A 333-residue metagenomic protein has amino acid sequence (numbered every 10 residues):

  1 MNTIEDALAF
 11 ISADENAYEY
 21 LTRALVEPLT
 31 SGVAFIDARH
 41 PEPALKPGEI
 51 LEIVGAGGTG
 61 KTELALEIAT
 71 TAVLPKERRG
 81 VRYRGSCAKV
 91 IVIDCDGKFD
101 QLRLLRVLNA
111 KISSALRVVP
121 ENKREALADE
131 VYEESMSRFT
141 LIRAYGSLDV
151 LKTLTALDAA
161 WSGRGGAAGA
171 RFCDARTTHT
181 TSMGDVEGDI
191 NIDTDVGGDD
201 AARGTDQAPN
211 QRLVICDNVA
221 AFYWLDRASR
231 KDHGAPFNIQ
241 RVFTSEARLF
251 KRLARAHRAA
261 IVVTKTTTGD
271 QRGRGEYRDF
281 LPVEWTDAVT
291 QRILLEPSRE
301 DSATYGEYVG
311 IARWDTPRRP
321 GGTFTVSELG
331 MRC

Functional and structural regions predicted by a protein language model:
M1-R124, V131-E134: The Walker A/P-loop phosphate-binding site
L29-A38, I50, I68-A69, V73 (+7 more regions): Charged, surface-exposed interaction regions in soluble eukaryotic proteins
G32, K61, D100, S135 (+6 more regions): Helical mechanochemical/support elements of P-loop NTPase systems and associated helical scaffolds
I36, A160-W161, R248, R252: Preference for well-ordered, secondary-structure-rich cores of eukaryotic proteins
K46-P47, S86-C87, A208-N210, R255-R258: Short loop/turn elements that form and flank the Walker-type P-loop nucleotide-binding site in RecA-like NTPase cores
L51-I53, I91-I93, T140-I142, V262 (+1 more regions): Hydrophobic/aromatic beta-strand patches that form the interior of the parallel beta-sheet core in alpha/beta enzyme
S86-G234: Conserved inter-motif catalytic segment of the P-loop NTP-binding fold
N238-C333: Phosphate-binding/switch region of NTP-binding enzymes
